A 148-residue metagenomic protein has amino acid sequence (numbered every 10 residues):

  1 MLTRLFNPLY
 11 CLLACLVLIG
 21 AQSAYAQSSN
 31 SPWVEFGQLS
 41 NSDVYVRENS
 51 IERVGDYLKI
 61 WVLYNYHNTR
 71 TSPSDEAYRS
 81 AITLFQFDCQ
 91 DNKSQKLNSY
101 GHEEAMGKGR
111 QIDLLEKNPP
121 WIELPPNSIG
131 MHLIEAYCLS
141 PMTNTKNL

Functional and structural regions predicted by a protein language model:
M1-C11: Bacterial N-terminal signal peptides that target proteins for export
Y10-G20: Bacterial N-terminal signal peptides
S23-L148: N-terminal secretory-pathway/extracellular module detecting exported/lumenal segments and adjacent signal-anchor/first
